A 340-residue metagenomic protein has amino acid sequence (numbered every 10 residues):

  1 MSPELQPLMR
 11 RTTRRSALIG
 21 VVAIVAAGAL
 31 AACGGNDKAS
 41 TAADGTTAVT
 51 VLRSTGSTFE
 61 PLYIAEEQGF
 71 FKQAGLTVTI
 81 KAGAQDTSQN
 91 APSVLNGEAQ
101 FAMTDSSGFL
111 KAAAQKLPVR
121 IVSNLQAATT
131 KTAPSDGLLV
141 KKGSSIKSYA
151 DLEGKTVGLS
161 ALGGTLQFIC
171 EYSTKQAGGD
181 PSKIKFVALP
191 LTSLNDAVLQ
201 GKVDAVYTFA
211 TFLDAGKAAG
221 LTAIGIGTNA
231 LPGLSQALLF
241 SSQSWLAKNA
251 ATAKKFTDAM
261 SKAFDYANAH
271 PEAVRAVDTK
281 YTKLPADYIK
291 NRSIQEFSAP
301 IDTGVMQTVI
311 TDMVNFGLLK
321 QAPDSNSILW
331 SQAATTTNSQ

Functional and structural regions predicted by a protein language model:
M1-R11, V21-A26: N-terminal secretory signal peptides
T13-L18, V198: N-terminal export leaders
G28-A32: C-terminal motif of bacterial Sec signal peptides marking the signal peptidase cleavage site
G34-D37: Bacterial signal peptide processing site
A42-Y172, Q176-A177, A188, D204 (+1 more regions): Short, glycine-/small- and polar/acidic-enriched structural segments that line small-molecule recognition paths
S107, V187, T192-V277: Pocket-lining segment of extracytoplasmic ligand-binding domains
A247-K320: Secondary-structure end/capping motifs
V314-Q340: Conserved C-terminal helix/tail region of periplasmic/extracytoplasmic solute-binding proteins
